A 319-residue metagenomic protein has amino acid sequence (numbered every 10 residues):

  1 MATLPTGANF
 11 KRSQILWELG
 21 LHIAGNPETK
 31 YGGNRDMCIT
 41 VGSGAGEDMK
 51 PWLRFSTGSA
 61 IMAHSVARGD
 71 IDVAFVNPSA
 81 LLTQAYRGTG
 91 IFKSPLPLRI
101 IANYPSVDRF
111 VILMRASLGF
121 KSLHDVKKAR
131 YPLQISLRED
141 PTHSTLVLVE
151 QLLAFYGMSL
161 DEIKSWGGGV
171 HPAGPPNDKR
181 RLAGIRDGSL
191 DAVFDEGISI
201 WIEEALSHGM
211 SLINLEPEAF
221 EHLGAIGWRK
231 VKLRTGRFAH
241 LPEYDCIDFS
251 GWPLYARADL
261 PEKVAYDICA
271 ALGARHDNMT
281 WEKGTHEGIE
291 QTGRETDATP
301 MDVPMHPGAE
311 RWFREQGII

Functional and structural regions predicted by a protein language model:
A2-S43, M49-L53, T57, R109-R181 (+2 more regions): Bilobed "Venus flytrap"/periplasmic-binding protein-like clamshell domains and structurally analogous long
M37-K93, K179-G184, E196-S207: Pocket-flanking alpha-helical
D70, L82, R130, Y156 (+5 more regions): Sec/Tat-exported extracytoplasmic proteins
D72-V76, V111-L113, S136-L137, D191-D195: Structural recognition of the beta-strand scaffold that forms the well-ordered cores of secreted hydrolase catalytic
P78-A80, G88-T89, M158-Y255, D259: Pocket-lining segment of extracytoplasmic ligand-binding domains
K93-F110, R237-C246: A structural signal for short loop-to-beta-strand junctions that line the ligand-binding cleft of periplasmic/secreted
P105-R115, S250-L254: Periplasmic solute-binding protein
E243-I319: Segments of small-molecule ligand-sensing domains
